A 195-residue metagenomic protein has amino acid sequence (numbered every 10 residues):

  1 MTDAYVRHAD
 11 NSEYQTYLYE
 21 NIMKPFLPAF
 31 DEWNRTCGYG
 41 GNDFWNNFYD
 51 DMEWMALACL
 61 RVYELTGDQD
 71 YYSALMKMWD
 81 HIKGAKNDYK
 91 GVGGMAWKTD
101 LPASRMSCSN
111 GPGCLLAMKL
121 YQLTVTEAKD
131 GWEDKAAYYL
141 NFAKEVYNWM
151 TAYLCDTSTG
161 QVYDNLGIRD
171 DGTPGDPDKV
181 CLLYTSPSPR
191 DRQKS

Functional and structural regions predicted by a protein language model:
M1-A58, E64-Y72: N-terminal carbohydrate-binding/catalytic regions of secreted carbohydrate-active enzymes
A4-E20, V62-M76, L120-K144, R192: Structural helix-adjacent loops and short alpha-helical linkers that scaffold large soluble proteins
T16-Y39, A74-G93, L140-Q161: Long, well-ordered core segments of solenoidal/helical folds
R35-V62, G91-S109, S158-L183: Carbohydrate-binding/catalytic loop surfaces
T66, W79, Y89-R105, L116 (+2 more regions): Active-site mouth of glycoside hydrolases
A85, C108-K119: Acidic/serine-rich, low-complexity amphipathic helices located in mid- to C-terminal regulatory regions
L116-V180: Noncatalytic carbohydrate-binding groove/subsite architecture in carbohydrate-active enzymes
Y184-Q193: Conserved small/polar residues in nucleotide/adenosyl-binding loops
